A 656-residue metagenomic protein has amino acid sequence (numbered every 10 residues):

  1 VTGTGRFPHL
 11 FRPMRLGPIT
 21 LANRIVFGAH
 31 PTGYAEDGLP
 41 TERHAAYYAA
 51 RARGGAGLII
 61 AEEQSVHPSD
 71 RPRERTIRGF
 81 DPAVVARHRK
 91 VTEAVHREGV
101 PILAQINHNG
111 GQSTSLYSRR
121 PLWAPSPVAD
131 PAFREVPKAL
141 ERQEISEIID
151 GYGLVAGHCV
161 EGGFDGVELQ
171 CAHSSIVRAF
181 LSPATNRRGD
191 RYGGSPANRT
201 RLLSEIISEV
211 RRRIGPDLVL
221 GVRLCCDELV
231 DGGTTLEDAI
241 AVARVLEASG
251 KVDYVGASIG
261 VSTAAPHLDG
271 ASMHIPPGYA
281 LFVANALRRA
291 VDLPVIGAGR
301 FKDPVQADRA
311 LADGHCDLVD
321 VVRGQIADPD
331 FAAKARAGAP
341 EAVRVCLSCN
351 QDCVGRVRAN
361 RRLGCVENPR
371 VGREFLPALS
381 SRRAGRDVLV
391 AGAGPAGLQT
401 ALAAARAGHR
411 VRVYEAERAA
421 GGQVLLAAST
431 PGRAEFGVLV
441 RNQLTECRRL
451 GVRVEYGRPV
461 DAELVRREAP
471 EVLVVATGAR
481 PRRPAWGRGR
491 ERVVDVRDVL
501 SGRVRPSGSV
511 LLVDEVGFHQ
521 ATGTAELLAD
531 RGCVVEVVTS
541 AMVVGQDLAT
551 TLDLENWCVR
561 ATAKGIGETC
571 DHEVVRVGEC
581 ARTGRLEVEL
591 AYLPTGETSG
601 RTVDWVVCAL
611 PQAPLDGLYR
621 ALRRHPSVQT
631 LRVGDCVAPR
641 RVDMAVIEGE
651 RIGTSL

Functional and structural regions predicted by a protein language model:
V1-A391, P395, T400-V411, R482: Flavin-dependent oxidoreductase catalytic cores
G57, D165, D253, D317 (+3 more regions): Conserved acidic residues
D328, K334, T400, T524 (+3 more regions): Internal hydrophobic alpha-helix adjacent to the cofactor/substrate pocket in enzyme cavities
P369-S381, T445-R448, Y456-G457, T477 (+2 more regions): Glycine-rich dinucleotide-binding loop and its adjacent helix/turn
V390-Y456, L512-N556, G567, C608 (+1 more regions): Beta1-alpha1 glycine-rich phosphate/pyrophosphate-binding loop at the start of Rossmann-like nucleotide-binding domains
G437-R482, E491, R497-S501, P506 (+1 more regions): A Rossmann-like FAD-binding core segment of flavoenzymes
A609, A613-L656: C-terminal, flexible cofactor-proximal segment of oxidoreductases
